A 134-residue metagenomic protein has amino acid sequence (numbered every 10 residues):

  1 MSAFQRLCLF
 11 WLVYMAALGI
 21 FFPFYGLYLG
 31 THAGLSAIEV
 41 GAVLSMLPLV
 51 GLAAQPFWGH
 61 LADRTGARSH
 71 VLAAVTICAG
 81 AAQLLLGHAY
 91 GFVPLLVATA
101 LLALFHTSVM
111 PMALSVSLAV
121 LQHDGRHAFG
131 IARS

Functional and structural regions predicted by a protein language model:
M1-P48: Helix-loop boundary and gating motifs at the non-cytosolic
S2-F4, G87-T99: Helix-loop junctions at membrane interfaces in 12-TM secondary transporters
A16, I20, H88, F92 (+1 more regions): Hydrophobic transmembrane alpha-helices of Major Facilitator Superfamily
L18, P48-Q55, H106: Residue-level signal for conserved functional micro-sites within the alpha-helical transmembrane segments of Major
G34, G66, H88-Y90: Helix-breaking motifs and short loop linkers at transmembrane-helix boundaries and internal kinks in secondary membrane
A53-A67: Helix-to-loop junctions at the C-terminal end of transmembrane segments in multipass secondary transporters
H70-L84: Structural signature of the two symmetry-related core transmembrane helices
A100-R133: Cytoplasmic helix-loop-helix junction between adjacent transmembrane helices in 12-TM secondary transporters
